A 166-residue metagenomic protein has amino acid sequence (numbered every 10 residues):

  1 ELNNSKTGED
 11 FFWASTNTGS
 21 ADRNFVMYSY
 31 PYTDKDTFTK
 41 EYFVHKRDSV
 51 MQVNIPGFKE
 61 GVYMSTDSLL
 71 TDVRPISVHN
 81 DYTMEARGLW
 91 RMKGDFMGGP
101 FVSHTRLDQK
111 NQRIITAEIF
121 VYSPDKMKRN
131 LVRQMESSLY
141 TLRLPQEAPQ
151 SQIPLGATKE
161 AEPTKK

Functional and structural regions predicted by a protein language model:
L2, I114-K166: Surface-exposed amphipathic alpha-helical segments
N3-P56: Secretory pathway targeting signatures of secreted, lumenal, and periplasmic proteins
T18-S20, Y30-T33, W90-M92, I119-D125: Short, flexible beta-strand-to-coil junctions
R23, Y30-Y32, S103, V132-M135: Short, charged/polar low-complexity linear motifs in solvent-exposed/disordered segments
R23-V26, T37, F96-M97, M127-L131: A short, polar/proline- and glycine-enriched secondary-structure boundary/capping micro-motif
R23-V26, Y82-A86, Q112-I119: Glycine-rich, often proline-containing surface loops adjacent to acidic residues and nearby aromatics that form
E41-K46, S103, Q134-E136, A157-K159: Short intrinsically disordered coil segments
Q52-N111, K126, K159-K165: Signature of long, low-cysteine stretches enriched in small and polar/charged residues
